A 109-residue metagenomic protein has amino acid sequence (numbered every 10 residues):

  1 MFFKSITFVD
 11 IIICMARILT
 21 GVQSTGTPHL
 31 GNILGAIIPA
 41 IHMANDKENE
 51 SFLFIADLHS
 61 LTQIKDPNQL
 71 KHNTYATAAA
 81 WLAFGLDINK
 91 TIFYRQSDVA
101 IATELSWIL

Functional and structural regions predicted by a protein language model:
K4-I11: Short, positively charged and aromatic/hydrophobic N-terminal segments
A16-L109: N-terminal Rossmann-like or analogous alpha/beta NTP/dinucleotide-binding catalytic cores that position adenine
